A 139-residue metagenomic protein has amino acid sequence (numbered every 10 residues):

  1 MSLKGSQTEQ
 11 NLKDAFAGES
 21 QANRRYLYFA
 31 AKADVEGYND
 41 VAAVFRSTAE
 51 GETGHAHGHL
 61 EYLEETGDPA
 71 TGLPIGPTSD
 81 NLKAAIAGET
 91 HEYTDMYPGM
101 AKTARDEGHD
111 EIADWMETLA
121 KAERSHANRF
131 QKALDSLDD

Functional and structural regions predicted by a protein language model:
M1-D139: Non-heme di-metal
